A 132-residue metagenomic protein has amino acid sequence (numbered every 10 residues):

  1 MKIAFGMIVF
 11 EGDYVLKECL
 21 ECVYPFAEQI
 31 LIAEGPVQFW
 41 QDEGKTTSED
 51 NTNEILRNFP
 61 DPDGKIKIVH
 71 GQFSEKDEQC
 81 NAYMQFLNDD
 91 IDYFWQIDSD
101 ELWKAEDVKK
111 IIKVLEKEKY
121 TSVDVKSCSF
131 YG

Functional and structural regions predicted by a protein language model:
M1-P25: N-proximal low-complexity "stem/linker" segments adjacent to membrane-targeting elements
L20-V69: Acidic donor-binding segment of Leloir-type glycosyltransferases
G71-Q79: A short, glycine-/small-residue-rich helix N-cap motif at loop->alpha-helix starts within glycosyltransferase
N81-Y93, L102-A105: Active-site nucleotide-sugar/metal-binding loop of Leloir-type enzymes
I97-V114: Acidic donor-binding/catalytic loop of UDP-sugar-dependent glycosyltransferases, especially processive GT2
T121-G132: Short beta-strand-to-loop element that shapes/binds the nucleotide-sugar donor at the catalytic cleft/hinge
